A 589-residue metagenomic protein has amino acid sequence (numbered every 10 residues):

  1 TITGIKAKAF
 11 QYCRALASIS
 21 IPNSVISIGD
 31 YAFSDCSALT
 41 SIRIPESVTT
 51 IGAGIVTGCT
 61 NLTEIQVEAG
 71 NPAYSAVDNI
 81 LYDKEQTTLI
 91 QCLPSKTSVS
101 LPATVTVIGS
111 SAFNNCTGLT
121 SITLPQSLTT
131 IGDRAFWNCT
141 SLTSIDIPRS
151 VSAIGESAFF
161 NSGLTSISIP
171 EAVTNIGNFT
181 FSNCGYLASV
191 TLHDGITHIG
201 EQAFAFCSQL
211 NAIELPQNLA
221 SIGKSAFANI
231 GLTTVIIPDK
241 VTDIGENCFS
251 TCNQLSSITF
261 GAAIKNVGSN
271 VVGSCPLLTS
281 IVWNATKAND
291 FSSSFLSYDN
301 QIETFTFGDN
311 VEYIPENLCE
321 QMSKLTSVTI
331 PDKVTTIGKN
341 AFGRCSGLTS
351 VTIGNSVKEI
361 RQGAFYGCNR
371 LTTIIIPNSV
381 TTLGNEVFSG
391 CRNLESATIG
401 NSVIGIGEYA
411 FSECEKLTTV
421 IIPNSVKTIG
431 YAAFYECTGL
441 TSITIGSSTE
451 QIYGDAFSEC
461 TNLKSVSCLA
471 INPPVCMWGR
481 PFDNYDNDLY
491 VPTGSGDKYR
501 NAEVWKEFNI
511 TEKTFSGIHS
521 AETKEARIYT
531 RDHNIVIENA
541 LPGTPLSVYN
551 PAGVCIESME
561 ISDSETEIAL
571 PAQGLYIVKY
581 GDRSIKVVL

Functional and structural regions predicted by a protein language model:
T1-G4, R14-S27, C36-T50, T60-I80 (+19 more regions): Structural signature of tandem-repeat unit edges
K6-A9, G29-A32, A53-I55, I90 (+17 more regions): Consensus positions within tandem repeat domains that build extended binding/scaffold surfaces
T50-G70, S516-G517, V548-Y549, C555-M559 (+1 more regions): Short, basic/low-complexity N-terminal boundary segments at the transition from targeting/disordered tails
T88-C92, G200, F305, I314 (+4 more regions): Generic recognition of long tandem-repeat/solenoid scaffolds
S294-L296, W478-P481, D497-F508: Short, aromatic/basic amphipathic alpha-helical patches
C460, P481-N484, A540: A structural signal for short secondary-structure junctions
G517-L589: C-terminal outer-membrane/trafficking sorting elements
